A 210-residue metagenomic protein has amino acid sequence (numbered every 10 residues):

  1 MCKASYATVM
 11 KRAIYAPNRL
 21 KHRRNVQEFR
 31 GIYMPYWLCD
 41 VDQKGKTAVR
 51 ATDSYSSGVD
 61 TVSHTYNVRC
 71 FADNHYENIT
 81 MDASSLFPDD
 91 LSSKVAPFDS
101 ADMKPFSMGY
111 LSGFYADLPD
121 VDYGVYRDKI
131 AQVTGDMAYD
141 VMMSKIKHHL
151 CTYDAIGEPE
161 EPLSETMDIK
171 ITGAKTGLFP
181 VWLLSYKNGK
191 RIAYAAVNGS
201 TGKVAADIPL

Functional and structural regions predicted by a protein language model:
M1-K187: Charged, low-complexity helical/coil segments in non-catalytic cytosolic or luminal regions
A13-A16, A205-L210: Short amphipathic alpha-helical segments with coiled-coil-like heptad repeat character
F179-I208: Extended, hydrophilic extramembrane loops/domains of integral membrane proteins
